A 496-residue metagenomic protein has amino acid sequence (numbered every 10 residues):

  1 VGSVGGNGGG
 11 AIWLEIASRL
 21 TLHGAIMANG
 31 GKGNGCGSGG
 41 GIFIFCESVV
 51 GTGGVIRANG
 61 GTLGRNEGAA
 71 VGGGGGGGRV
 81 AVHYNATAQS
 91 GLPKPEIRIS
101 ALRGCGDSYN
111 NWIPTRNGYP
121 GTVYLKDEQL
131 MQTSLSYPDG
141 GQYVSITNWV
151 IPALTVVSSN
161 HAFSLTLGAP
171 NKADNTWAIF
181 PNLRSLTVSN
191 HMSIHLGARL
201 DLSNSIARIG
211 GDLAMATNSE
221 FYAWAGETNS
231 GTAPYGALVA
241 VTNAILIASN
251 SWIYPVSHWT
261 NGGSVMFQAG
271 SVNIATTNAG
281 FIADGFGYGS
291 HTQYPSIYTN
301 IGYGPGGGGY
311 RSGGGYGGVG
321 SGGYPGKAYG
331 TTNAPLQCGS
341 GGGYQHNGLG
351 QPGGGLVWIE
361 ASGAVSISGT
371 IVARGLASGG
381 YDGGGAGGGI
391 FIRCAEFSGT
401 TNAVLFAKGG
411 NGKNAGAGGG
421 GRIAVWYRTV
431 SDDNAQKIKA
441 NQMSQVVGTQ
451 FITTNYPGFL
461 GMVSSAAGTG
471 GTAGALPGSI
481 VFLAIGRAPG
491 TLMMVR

Functional and structural regions predicted by a protein language model:
V1-A81, R103-G121, H191, G210-D212 (+5 more regions): Glycine-centric low-complexity/flexibility signal
V82-H195, L213, Y288, V319 (+1 more regions): Extracellular/surface-exposed low-complexity segments
S158-S159, T176, S203, S219 (+1 more regions): Ser/Thr/Pro-rich low-complexity tandem-repeat tracts
N182-L183, S203, P234-G236: Short, solvent-exposed secondary-structure boundary motifs
